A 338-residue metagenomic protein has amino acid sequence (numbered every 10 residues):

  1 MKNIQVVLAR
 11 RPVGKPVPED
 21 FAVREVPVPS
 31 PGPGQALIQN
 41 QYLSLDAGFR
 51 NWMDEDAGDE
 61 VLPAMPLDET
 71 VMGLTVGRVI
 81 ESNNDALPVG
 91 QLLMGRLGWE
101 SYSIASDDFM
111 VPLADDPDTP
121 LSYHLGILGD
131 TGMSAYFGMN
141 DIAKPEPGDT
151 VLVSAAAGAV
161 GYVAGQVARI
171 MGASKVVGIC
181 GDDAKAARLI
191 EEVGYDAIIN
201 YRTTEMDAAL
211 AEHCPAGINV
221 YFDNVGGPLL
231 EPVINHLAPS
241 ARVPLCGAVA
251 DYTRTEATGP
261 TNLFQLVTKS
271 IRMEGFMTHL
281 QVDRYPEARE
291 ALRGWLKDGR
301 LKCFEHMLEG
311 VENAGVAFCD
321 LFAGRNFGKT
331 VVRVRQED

Functional and structural regions predicted by a protein language model:
N3, R300-M307, G315-D338: C-terminal capping/lid region of NAD(P)-dependent oxidoreductase domains
V28-L45, M53-W99: Glycine-rich beta-strand-centered segment in the early N-terminal region that forms part of a ligand/cofactor-binding
V71-R78, L87-A155, R300: NAD(P)H dinucleotide-binding glycine-rich loop of Rossmann-like/cofactor-binding domains, especially the beta1-alpha1
S82-A86, G178-R188, R202, M206 (+2 more regions): Short glycine/proline-centered loop/turn elements that form peptide/ligand docking sites
M94, L152, I199, Y221-F222: N-terminal Rossmann-like NAD(P) cofactor-binding module of classical short-chain dehydrogenase/reductase
L125-T203: Mid-domain Rossmann-like dinucleotide-binding core that forms the NAD(H)/NADP(H) cofactor-binding site
A173, L189, P228-L301, R335-D338: Glycine-rich phosphate-binding loop and adjacent beta-alpha segment of Rossmann(oid) nucleotide-cofactor-binding
E205-P215: Short amphipathic alpha-helix with an adjacent loop that forms part of the alpha/beta core around
